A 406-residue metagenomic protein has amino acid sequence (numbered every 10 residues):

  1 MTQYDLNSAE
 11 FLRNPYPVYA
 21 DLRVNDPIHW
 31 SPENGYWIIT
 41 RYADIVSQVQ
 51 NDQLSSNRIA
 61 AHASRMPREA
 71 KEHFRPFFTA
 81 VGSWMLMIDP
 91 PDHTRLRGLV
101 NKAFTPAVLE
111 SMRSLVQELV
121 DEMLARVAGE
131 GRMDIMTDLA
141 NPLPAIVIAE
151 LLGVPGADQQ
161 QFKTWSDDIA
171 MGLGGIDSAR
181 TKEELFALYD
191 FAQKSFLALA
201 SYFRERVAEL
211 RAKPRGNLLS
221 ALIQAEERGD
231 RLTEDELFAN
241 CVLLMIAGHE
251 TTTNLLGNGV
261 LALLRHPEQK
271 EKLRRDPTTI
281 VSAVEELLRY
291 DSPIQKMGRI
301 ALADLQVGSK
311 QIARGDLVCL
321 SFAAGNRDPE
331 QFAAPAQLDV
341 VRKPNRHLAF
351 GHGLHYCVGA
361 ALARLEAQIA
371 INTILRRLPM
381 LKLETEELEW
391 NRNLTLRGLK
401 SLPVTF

Functional and structural regions predicted by a protein language model:
M1-F406: Cytochrome P450
